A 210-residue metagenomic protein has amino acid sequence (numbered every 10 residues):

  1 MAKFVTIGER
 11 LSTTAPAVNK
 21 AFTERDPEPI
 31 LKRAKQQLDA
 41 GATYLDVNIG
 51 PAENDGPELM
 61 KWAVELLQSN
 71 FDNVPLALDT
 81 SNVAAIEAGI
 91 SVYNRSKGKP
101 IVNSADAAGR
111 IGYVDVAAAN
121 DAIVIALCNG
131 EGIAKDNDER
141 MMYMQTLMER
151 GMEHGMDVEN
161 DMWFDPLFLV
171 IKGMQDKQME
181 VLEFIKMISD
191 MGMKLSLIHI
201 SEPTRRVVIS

Functional and structural regions predicted by a protein language model:
I7-K32, N103-D106, I133-N137, R205-R206: Active-site mouth loops of central-metabolism enzymes
Q37, G89, F164: Conserved, mostly hydrophobic/aromatic
A40-V74, F168-Q175: Glycine-rich, proline-tolerant flexible connector loops at the mouths of alpha/beta enzymes
N48-P51, V74-N82, K99-G109, C128: Catalytic beta/alpha-barrel core
N54-W62, S81-E87, D106-V116, D138-M142 (+1 more regions): Active-site-adjacent beta->alpha loops and helix N-cap segments on the catalytic face of soluble alpha/beta enzymes
G56-L78, A84-E87, S91-Y93, E183-M193: Alpha-helix-loop-beta-strand connector modules within alpha/beta enzyme cores
A107-I171: Conserved anion-binding
I198-S210: Single conserved hydrophobic/aromatic residue that forms the stacking wall/gate of nucleotide- or nucleobase-binding
